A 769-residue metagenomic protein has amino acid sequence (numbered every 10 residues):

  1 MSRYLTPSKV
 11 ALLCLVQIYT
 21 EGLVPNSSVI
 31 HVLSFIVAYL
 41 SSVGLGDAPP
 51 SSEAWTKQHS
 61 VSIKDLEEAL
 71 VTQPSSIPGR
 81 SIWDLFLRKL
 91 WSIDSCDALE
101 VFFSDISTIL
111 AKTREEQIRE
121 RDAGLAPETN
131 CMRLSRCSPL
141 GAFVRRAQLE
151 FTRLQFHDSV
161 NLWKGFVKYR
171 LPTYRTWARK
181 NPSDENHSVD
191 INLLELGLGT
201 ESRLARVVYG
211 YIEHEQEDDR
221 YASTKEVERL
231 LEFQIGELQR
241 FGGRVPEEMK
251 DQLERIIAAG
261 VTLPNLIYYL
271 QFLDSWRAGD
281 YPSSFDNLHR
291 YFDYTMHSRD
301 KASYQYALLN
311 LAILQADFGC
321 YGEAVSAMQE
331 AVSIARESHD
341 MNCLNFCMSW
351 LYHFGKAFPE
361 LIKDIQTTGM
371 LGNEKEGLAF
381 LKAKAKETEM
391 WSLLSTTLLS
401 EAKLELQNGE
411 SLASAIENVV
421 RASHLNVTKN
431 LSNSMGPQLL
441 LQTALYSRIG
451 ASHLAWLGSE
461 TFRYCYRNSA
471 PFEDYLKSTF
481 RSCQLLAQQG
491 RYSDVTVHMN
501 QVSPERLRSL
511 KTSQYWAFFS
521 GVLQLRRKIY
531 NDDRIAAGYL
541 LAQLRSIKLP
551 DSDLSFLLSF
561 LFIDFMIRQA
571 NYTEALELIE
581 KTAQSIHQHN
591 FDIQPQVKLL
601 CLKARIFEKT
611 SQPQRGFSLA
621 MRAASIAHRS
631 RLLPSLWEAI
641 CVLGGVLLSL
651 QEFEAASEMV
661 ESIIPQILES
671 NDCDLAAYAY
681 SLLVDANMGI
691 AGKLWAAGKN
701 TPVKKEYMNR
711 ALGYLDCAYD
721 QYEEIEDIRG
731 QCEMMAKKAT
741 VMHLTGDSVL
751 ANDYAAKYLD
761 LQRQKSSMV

Functional and structural regions predicted by a protein language model:
M1-V227, V497, Q501, V522 (+12 more regions): Eukaryotic intrinsically disordered, low-complexity segments enriched for acidic and Ser/Thr/Pro residues that serve as
S223-T224, A259-L263, R299-D300, G319-C320 (+19 more regions): Short coil/turn linker motifs that delimit alpha-helical repeat modules in TPR/alpha-solenoid proteins
E237-K250, W276-R290, G319-Q329, I365-F380 (+8 more regions): Helix-turn-helix repeat elements of alpha-solenoid scaffolds
K250-R255, H289-M296, Q329-H339, L378-E387 (+10 more regions): Amphipathic alpha-helical segments of tetratricopeptide repeats
P264-N265, Y304, L344, L394 (+15 more regions): Residues that mark the junctions of alpha-helical repeat units in TPR/alpha-solenoid scaffolds
L266, Y306, F346, L394-T397 (+13 more regions): Residue register of alpha-helical TPR repeats
